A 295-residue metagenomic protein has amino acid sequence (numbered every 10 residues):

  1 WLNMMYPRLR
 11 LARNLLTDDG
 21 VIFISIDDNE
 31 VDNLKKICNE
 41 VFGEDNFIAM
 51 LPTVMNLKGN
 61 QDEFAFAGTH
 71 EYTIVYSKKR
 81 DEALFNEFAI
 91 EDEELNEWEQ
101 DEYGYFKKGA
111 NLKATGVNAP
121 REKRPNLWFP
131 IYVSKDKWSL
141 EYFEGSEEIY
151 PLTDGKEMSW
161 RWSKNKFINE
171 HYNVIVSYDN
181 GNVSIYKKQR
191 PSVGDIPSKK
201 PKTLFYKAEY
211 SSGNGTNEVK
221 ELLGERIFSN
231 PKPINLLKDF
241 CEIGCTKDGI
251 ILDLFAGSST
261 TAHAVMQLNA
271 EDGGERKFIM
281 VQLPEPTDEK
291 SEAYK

Functional and structural regions predicted by a protein language model:
W1-I250, D272, L283-S291: Class I S-adenosyl-L-methionine
G249-L268: A phosphate-binding catalytic loop at a beta-strand-loop-alpha-helix junction that coordinates phosphoryl groups
L268-G274: Post-Walker A helix-loop "phosphate-sensing" segment adjacent to the P-loop in P-loop NTPases
K277: Residues at the starts of beta-strands that form the adenosine-phosphate
M280: Conserved SAM-binding motif I beta-strand of class I
K295: S-adenosyl-L-methionine
